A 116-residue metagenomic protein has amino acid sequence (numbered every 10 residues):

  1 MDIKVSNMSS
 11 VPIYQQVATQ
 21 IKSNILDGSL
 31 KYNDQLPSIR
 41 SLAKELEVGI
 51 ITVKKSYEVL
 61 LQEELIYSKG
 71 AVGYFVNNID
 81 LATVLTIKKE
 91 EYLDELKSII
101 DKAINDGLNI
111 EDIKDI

Functional and structural regions predicted by a protein language model:
M1-Q35, E90-I116: Extreme N-terminal segment that seeds HTH/winged-HTH DNA-binding domains in transcriptional regulators
Y14, S38, Y74-K88: Short, cationic-aromatic polyanion-contact patches
S29-L30, D34, Q62-A71, F75-N78: Beta-hairpin "wing" of winged helix-turn-helix
Q35-L46: A short alpha-helical element within helix-turn-helix/winged-helix DNA-binding domains across DNA-binding proteins
K44, L61-Q62: Alpha-helical residues within the helix-turn-helix
Y57-E58: Short, hydrophobic-biased segments on the C-terminal half of alpha helices that form "recognition helices"
